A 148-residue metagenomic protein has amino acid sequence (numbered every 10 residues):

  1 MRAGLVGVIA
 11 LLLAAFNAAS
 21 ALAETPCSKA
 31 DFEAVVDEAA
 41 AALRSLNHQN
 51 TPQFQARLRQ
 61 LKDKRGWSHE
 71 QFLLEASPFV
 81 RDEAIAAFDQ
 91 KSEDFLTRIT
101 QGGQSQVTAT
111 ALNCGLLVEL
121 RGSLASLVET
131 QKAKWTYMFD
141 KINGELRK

Functional and structural regions predicted by a protein language model:
M1-V8: Bacterial N-terminal signal peptides that target proteins for export
F16-A18: N-terminal signal peptide c-region/cleavage motif recognized by signal peptidases
L22-W67, K148: Immediate post-signal-peptide N-terminus of mature secreted/exported proteins
K29-F32, G102-K148: C-terminal amphipathic alpha-helix
V35-E38, A42-S45, R57-L61, A87 (+4 more regions): Charge-rich, solvent-exposed alpha-helical interaction surfaces
R57-S77, L116-E119, M138-K148: Charge-rich, acidic-biased intrinsically disordered regions
G66-Q106: Mid-chain, structured segments of secreted extracytoplasmic proteins
